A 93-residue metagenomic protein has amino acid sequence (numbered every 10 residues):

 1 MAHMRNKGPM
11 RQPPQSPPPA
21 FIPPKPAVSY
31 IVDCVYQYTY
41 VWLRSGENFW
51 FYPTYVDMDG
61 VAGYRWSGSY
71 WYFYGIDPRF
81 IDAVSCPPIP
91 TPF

Functional and structural regions predicted by a protein language model:
M1-N48, S69-F93: Short glycine-rich, low-complexity segments
V41, V61-R65: SH3/SH3-like beta-barrel fold
F49-T54: Short beta-strand-centered aromatic/proline hotspots
V56-V61, C86: Short, conserved beta-turn/loop elements at beta-strand boundaries and strand-helix junctions
D57-D59, S67-Y72: Short, surface-exposed beta-strand-loop junctions and turns on beta-sheet-rich folds
